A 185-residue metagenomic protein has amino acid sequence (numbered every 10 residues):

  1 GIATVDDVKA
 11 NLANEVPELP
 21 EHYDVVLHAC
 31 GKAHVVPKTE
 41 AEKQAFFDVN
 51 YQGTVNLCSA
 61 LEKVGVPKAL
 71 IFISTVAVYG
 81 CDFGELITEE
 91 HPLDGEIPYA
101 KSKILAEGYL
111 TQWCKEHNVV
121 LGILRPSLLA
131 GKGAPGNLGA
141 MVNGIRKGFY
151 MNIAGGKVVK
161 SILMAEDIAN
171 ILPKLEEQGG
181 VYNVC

Functional and structural regions predicted by a protein language model:
G1-V16: Adenosine-cofactor binding site in Rossmann-like domains, unifying the SAM/SAH pocket of S-adenosylmethionine-dependent
L12-V49, K63: NAD(P)H-binding glycine-rich loop region in Rossmannoid oxidoreductase-like domains and their noncatalytic homologs
A45-G53, I97, K101-S102, L163: Glycine-rich NAD(P)-binding loop of the Rossmann-fold in SDR/ketoreductase-type enzymes
V55-P98: Conserved Rossmann-fold NAD(P)-dependent oxidoreductase catalytic core, especially the SDR/UDP-sugar
E96-G122: Active-site Tyr-X1-5-Lys
C114-K160, A165-D167, P173-K174: NAD(P)-dependent short-chain dehydrogenase/reductase
L172, Q178-C185: A recurrent short beta-strand within the Rossmann-like NAD(P)-dependent oxidoreductase core
